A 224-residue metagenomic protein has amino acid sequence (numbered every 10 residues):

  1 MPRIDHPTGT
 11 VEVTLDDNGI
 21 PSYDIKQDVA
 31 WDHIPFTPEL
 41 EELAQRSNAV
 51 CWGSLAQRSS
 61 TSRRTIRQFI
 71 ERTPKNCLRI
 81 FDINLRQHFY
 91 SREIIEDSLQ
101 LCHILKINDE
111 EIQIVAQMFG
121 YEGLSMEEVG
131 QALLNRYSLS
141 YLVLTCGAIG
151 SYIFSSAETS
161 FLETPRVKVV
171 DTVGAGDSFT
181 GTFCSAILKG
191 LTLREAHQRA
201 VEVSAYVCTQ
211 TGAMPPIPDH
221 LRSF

Functional and structural regions predicted by a protein language model:
M1-S54, S223-F224: Conserved N-terminal subdomain of the carbohydrate kinase-like
G9, A30, S54-Q57, S204 (+1 more regions): Glycine-rich phosphate/pyrophosphate-binding beta-alpha loops
D24, V115-A116, V207: Residues that scaffold the ATP/ADP-binding catalytic core of kinase and kinase-like folds
E39-L40, I95, G130, V169: Acidic, amphipathic alpha-helical patches
E42-L43, D97-S98, N135: Structural alpha-helical scaffold elements that stabilize or flank donor/cofactor-binding regions in carbohydrate
Q45-R46, P74-N76, H103, S138-L139 (+1 more regions): Short glycine/proline-enriched coil/turn segments at helix->beta-strand junctions
A49, G53-E128, G150: Conserved beta-alpha-beta core of the PfkB/ribokinase-like small-molecule kinase fold
F119, G123-F224: Conserved phosphate-binding/catalytic region of the ribokinase-like
